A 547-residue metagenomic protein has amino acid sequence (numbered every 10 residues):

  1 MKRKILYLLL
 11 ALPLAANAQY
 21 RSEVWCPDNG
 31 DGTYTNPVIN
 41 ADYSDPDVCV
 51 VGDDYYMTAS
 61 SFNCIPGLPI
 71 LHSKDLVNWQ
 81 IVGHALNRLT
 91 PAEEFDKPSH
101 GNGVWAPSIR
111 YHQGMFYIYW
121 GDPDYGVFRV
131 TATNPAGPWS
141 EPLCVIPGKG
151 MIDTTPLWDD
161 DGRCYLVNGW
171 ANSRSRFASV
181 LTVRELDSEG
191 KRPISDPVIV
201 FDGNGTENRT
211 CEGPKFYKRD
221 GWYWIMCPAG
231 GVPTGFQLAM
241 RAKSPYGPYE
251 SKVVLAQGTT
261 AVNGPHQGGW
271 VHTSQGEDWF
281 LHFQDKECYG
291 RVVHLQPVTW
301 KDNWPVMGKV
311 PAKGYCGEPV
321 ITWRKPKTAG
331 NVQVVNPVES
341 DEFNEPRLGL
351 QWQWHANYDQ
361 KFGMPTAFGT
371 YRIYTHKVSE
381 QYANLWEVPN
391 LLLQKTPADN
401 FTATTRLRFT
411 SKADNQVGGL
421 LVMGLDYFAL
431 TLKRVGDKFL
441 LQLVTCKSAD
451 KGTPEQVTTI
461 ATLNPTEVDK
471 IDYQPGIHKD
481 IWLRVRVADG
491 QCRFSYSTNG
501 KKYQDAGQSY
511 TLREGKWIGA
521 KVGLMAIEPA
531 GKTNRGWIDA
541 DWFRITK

Functional and structural regions predicted by a protein language model:
M1-Y20: Bacterial Sec-dependent N-terminal signal peptides
A18-K547: Carbohydrate-active catalytic/glycan-binding domains of CAZyme proteins, especially the secreted or lumenal ectodomains
